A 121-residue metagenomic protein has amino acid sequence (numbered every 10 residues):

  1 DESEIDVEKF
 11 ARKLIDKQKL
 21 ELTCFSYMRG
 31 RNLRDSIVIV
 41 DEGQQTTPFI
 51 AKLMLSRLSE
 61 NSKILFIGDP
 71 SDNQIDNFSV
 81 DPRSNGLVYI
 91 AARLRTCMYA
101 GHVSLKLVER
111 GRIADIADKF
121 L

Functional and structural regions predicted by a protein language model:
D1-D35, Q45-L121: Conserved helicase motor core of SF1/SF2 NTP-dependent helicases
I39-V40: Hydrophobic residues in beta-strands of the RecA-like P-loop NTPase core, especially within AAA+ ATPase
